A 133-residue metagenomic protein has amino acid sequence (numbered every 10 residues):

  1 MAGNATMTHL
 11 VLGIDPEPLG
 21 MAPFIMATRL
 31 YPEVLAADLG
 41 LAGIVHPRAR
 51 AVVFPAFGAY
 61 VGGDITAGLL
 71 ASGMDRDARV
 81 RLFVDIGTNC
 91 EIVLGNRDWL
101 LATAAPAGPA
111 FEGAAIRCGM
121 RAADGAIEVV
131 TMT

Functional and structural regions predicted by a protein language model:
M1-N4: Short glycine-rich phosphate-binding loop at a beta-alpha junction
T6-L82: Nucleotide/phosphate-binding catalytic cleft detector across ATP-hydrolyzing and phosphate-transferring enzymes
P18-E33, A67, D77-T133: Glycine-rich phosphate-binding loop of actin/hexokinase-like ATP-binding domains
